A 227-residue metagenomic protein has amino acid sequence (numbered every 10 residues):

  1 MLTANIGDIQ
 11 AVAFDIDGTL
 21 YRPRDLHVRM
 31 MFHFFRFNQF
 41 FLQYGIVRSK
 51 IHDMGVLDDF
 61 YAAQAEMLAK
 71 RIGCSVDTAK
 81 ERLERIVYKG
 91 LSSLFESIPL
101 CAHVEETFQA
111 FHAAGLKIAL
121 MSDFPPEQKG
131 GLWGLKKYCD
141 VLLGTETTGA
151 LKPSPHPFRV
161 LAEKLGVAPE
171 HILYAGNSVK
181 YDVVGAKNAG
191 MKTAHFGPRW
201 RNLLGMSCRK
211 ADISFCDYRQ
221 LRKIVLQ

Functional and structural regions predicted by a protein language model:
M1-K50: Active-site neighborhood of HAD-like aspartate-dependent phosphohydrolases
M1-V12, E105, Q109-Q227: Asp-based, Mg2+/Mn2+-dependent phosphohydrolase catalytic module
G18-L20, I51-G55, P126, T147-T148: Short histidine/acidic/glycine/proline-rich micro-motifs that form metal- and phosphate-coordinating active-site loops
F35-Q39, A69-G73, L165: A broad structural signal for alpha-helix termini and local helix breaks/kinks
R48-K89: A metal-dependent, Asp-based hydrolase signature
K89-I98: Surface-exposed cleft-lining segments at the edges of enzyme active sites
L100-A102: Active-site core of PLP-dependent enzymes with the aminotransferase class I/II
